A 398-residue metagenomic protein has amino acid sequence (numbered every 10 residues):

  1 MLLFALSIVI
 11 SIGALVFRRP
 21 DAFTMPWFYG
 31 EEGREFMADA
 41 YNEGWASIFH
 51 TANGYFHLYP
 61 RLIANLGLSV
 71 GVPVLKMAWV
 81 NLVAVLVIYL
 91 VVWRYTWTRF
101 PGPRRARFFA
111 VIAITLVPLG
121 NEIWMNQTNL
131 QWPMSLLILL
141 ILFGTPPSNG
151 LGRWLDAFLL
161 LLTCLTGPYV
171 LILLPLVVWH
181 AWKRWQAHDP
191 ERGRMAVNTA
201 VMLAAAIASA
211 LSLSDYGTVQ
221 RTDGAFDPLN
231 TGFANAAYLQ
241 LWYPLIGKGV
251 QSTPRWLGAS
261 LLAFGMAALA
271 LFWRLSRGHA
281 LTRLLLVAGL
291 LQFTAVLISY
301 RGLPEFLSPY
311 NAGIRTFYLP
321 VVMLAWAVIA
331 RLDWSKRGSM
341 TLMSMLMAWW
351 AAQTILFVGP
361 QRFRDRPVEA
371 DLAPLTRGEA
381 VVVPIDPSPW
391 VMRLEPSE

Functional and structural regions predicted by a protein language model:
M1-G120, G150-W154, P175, W179-A204 (+2 more regions): Intrinsically disordered, polar/acidic, low-complexity terminal segments
V83-Y95, R99-P146, L165-T166, Q292-V328: Membrane-interface micro-motifs in multi-pass membrane enzymes
L140, R153-W179: Membrane-interface alpha helices of multi-pass inner-membrane proteins
I141-T145, L173-A181, A267-F272, Y318-R337: Transmembrane alpha-helices and membrane-interface helical segments of multi-pass integral membrane enzymes
L159-V170, N198-S212, W256-G265, L284-A295: Alpha-helical transmembrane segments of multi-pass integral membrane proteins
L161-C164, N311, R315, G338-L346: Functional transmembrane helices that form membrane-embedded active or gating regions
Y216, W273-P304, S308: Acidic, Mg2+-coordinating catalytic modules of nucleic-acid enzymes
